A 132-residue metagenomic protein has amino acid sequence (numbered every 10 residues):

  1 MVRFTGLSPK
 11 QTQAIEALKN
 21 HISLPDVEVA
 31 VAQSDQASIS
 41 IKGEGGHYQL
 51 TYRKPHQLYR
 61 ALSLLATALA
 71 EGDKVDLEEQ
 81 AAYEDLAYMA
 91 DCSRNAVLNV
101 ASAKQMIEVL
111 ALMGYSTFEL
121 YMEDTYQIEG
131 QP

Functional and structural regions predicted by a protein language model:
M1-E79: Acidic, contiguous N-terminal accessory segments
E44-P132: Feature activates predominantly on carbohydrate-active enzymes
